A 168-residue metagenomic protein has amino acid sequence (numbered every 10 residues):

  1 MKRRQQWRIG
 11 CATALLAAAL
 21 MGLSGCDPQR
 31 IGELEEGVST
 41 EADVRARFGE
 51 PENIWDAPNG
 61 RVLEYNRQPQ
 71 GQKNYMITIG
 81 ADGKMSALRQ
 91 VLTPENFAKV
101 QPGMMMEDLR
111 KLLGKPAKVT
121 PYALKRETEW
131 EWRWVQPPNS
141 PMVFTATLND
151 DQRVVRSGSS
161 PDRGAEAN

Functional and structural regions predicted by a protein language model:
K2-L15: Bacterial N-terminal signal peptides that target proteins for export
I9-A12, N66, L88-Q90: Hydrophobic alpha-helical segments, principally membrane-spanning helices and signal/leader peptides
G22-G25: C-terminal motif of bacterial Sec signal peptides marking the signal peptidase cleavage site
D27-P28, S86-P94: Acidic/histidine-rich, surface-exposed loop or edge segments in extracytoplasmic proteins
R30, E35-K84, P102-N168: A cross-family detector of function-defining hotspots
L92-E95, D162-G164: A short acidic/small-residue loop/turn micro-motif
N96-V100: Periplasmic/extracytosolic POTRA-like scaffold domains at the N-termini of outer-membrane and outer-envelope
